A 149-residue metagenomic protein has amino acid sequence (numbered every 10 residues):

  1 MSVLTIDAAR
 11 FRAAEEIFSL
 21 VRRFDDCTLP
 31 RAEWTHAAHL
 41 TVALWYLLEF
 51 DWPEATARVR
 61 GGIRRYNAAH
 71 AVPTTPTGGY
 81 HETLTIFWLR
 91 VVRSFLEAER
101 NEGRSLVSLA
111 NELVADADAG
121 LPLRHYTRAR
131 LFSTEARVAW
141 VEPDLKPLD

Functional and structural regions predicted by a protein language model:
S2-A14, L20: Acidic, glycine/proline-rich low-complexity segments that act as flexible tails and inter-domain linkers
S2-I6, T35, H81, R104-S105: Secondary-structure junction/capping motif
F11-A14, D26-N101: Conserved, aromatic- and glycine-enriched, well-ordered alpha/beta core segments that occur as contiguous structural
R22-F24: Short glycine/proline-rich turn/loop motifs
G79-D149: A charged, amphipathic interaction segment
